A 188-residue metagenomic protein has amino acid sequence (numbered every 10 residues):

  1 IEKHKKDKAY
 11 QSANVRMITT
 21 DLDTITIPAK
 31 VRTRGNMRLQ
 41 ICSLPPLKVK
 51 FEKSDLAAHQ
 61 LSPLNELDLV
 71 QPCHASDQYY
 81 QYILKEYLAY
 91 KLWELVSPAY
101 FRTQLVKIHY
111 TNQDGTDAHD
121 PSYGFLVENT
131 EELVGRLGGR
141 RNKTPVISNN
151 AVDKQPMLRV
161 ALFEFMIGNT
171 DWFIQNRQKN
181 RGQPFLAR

Functional and structural regions predicted by a protein language model:
I1-R188: Phosphate/dinucleotide-binding and metal-coordinating scaffold of catalytic cores in nucleotide-dependent enzymes
